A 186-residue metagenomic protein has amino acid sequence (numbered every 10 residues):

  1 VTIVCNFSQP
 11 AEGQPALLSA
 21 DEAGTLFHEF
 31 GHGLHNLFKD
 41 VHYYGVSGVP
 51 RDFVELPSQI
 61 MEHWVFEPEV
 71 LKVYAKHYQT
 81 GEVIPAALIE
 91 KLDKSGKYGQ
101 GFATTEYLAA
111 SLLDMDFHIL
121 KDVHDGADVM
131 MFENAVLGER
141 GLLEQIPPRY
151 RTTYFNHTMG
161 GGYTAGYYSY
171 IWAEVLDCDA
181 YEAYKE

Functional and structural regions predicted by a protein language model:
V1-E186: Cation-handling catalytic/transport regions enriched in His/Asp/Glu
